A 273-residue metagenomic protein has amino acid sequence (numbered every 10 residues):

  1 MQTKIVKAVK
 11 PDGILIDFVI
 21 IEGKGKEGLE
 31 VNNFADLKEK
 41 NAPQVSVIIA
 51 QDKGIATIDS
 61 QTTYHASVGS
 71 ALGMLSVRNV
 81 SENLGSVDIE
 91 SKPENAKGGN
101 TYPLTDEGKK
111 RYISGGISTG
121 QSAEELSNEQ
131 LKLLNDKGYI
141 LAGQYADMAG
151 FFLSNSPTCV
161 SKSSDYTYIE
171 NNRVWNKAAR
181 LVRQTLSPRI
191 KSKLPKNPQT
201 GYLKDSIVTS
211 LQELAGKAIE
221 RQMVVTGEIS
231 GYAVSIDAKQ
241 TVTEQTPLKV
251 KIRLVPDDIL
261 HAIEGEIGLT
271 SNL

Functional and structural regions predicted by a protein language model:
M1-S118: A glycine-rich, acidic short-motif signal
T3-K7, D36-E39, N176-P188, S192 (+3 more regions): Charged/polar, solvent-exposed surface patches and flexible loops
I14, F18-V19, V47, A178 (+2 more regions): Generic structural hydrophobic/aromatic packing signal, biased to beta-strands
I20-G25, A238, L254-P256: Short, flexible loop/turn elements at secondary-structure junctions
G85-I207, K251-L273: Long, contiguous, structured domain-core segments that constitute the functional module of a protein
L203-I207, L211, Q240, E244: Short amphipathic alpha-helical interaction segments
S206-S230: Short, hydrophobic/π-rich interface segment
T226-P247: Long, charged, glycine-rich C-terminal linkers/tails
